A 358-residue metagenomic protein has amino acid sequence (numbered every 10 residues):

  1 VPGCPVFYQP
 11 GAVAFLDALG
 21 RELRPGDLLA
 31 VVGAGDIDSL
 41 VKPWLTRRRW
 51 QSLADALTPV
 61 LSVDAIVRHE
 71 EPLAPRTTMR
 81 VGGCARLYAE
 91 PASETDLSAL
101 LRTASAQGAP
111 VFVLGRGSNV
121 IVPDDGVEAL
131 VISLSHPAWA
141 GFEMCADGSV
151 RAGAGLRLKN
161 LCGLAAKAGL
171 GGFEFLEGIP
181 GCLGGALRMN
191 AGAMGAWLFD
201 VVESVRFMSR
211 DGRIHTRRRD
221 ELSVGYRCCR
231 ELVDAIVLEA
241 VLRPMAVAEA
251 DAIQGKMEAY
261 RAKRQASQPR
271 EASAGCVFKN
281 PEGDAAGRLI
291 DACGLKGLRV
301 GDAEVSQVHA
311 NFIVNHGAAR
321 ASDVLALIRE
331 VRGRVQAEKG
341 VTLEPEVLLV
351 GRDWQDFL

Functional and structural regions predicted by a protein language model:
V1-S52: ATP-dependent carboxylate-amine ligase
Y8-A12, L16, G115, E177 (+1 more regions): Short loop/edge segments at beta-strand edges and connector loops that shape dinucleotide/nucleotide cofactor-binding
Y8-Q9, H69, V113, P345 (+1 more regions): A structural preference for short, hydrophobic beta-strand core positions in alpha/beta folds
A30-D36, L114-S118, A154, H316: Glycine-rich beta-strand-to-loop/alpha-helix junction loops that act as flexible
L53-L183: Anion-binding (especially nucleotide phosphate/pyrophosphate-binding) glycine-rich loop and adjoining beta-alpha core
G82, A89-E94, I121-A140, R188-R218 (+1 more regions): Structural signature of FAD isoalloxazine-binding scaffolds in flavoprotein oxidoreductases
N119-V120, C162-A165, F173-E177, N190-W197 (+3 more regions): A generic local secondary-structure boundary/capping motif
V120, M208-R329, G333-L358: Phosphate/pyrophosphate- and phosphate-bearing ligand-binding catalytic cores of soluble enzymes
